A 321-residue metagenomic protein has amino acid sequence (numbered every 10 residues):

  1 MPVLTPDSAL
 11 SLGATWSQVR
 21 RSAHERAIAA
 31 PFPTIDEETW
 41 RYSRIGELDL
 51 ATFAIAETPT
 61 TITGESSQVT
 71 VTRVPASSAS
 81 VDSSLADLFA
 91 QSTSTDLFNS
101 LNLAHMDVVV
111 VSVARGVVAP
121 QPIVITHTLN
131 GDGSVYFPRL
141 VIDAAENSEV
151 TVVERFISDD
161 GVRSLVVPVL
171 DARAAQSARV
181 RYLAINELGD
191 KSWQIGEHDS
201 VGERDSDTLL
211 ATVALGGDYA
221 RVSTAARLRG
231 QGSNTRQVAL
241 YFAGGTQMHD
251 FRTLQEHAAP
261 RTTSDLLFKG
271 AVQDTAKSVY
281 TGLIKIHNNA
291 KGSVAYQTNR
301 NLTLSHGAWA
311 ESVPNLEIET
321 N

Functional and structural regions predicted by a protein language model:
M1-D107, V124, L267, Q273: N-terminal amphipathic, basic helical "cap/leader" segment at the start of enzyme domains
A86-N321: Conserved beta-strand/loop scaffold segments within soluble protein domains that form the structured core and edges
